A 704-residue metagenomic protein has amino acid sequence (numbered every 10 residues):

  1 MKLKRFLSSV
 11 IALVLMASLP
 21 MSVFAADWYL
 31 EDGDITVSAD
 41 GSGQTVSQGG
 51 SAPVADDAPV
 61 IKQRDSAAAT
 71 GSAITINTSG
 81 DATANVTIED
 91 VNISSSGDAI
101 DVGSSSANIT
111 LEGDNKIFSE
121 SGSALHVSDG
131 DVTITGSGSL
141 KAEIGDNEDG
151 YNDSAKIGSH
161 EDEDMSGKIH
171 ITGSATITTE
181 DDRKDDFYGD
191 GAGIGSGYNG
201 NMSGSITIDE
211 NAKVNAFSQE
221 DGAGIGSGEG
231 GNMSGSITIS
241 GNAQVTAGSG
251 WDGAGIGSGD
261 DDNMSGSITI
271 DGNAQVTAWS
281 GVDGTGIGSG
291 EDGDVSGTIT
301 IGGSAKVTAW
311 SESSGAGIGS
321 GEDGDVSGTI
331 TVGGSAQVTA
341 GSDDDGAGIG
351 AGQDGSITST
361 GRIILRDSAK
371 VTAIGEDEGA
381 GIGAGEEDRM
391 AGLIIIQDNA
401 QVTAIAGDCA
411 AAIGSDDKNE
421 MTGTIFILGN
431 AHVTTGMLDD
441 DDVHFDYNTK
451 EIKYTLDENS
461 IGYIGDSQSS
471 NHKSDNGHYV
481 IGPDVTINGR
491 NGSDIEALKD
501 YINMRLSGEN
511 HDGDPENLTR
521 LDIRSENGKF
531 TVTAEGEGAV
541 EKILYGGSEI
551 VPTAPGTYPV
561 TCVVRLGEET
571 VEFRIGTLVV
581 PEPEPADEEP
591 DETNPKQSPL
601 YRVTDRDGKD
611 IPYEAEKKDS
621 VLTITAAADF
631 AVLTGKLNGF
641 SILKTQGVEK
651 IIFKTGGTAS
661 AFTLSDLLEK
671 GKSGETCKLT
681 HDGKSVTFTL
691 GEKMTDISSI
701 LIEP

Functional and structural regions predicted by a protein language model:
M1-K2: N-terminal secretory signal peptides that target proteins for export/translocation
F6-S9, L13-M16, F24-G513, H681: A composition-driven surface/loop motif
L15, V23-Y29, S38, A497-L518 (+2 more regions): Intrinsically disordered, low-complexity repeat and linker tracts
V60-Q63, A68-T70, T83-E89, S94-S96 (+2 more regions): Long, contiguous ectodomains of secretory-pathway proteins
S106, D131, K529, G538-K542 (+3 more regions): Exposed beta-strand and adjacent loop surfaces of beta-rich binding modules that mediate intermolecular recognition
F445, Y454, V532, C562-V564 (+5 more regions): Short linear proline/tyrosine/threonine-rich motifs used for host-factor recruitment and membrane trafficking/assembly
L498-E584: Solvent-exposed beta-strand/loop surfaces, strongest in extracytoplasmic domains of secreted and cell-surface proteins
